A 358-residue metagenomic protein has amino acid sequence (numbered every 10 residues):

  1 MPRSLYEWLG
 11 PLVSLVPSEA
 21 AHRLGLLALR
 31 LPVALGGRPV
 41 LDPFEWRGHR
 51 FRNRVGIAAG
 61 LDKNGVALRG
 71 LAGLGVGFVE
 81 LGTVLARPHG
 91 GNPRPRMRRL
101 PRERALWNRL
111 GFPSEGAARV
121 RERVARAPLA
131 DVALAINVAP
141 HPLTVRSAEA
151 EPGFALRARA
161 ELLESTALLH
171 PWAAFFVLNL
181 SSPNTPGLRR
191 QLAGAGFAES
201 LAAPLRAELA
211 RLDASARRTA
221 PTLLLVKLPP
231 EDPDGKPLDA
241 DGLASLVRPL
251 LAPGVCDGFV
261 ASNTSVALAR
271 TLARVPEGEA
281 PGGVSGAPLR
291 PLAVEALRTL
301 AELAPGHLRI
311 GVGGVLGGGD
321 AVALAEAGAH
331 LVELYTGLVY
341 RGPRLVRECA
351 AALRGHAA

Functional and structural regions predicted by a protein language model:
L26-V33, G37-R38, N184-A193, F197 (+3 more regions): Glycine/Thr-rich beta-alpha phosphate-binding loop at enzyme active sites
R54-I57, F78, D131-N137, F175-V177 (+4 more regions): Structural preference for beta-strand elements that scaffold enzyme active sites
A59-D62, N137-P140, L228-P233, L308-G319: Glycine-rich beta-to-alpha transition loops that act as phosphate-gripper elements at the mouths of alpha/beta enzyme
N64-G73, P233-P253, A301-A304, V315-V332: Catalytic cores of alpha/beta
G75-H89, L180-S182, G258-S265, G314-V315 (+1 more regions): Glycine-rich phosphate-binding active-site loops on the catalytic face of alpha/beta enzymes
G82-A133: A gly/proline- and charged-residue-enriched helix-loop-helix capping module
P88-R104, L268-G282, A325, L331 (+1 more regions): C-terminal helical cap(s) of enzyme catalytic domains, especially alpha/beta-barrels
P142-L162, R189-E199, L223-A252: Active-site glycine- and acidic-residue-rich loops that bind and position anionic ligands or nucleotide-like cofactors
